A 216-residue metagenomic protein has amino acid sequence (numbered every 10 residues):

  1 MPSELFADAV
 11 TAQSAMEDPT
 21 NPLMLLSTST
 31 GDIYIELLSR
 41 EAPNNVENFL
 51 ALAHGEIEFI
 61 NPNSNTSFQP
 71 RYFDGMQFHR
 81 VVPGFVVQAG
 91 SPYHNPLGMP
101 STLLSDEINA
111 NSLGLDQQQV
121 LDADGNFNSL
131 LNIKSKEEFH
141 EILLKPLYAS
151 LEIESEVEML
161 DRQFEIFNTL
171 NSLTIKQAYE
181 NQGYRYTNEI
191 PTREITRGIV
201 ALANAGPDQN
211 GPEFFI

Functional and structural regions predicted by a protein language model:
M1-I216: Cross-family detector of peptidyl-prolyl cis-trans isomerase
